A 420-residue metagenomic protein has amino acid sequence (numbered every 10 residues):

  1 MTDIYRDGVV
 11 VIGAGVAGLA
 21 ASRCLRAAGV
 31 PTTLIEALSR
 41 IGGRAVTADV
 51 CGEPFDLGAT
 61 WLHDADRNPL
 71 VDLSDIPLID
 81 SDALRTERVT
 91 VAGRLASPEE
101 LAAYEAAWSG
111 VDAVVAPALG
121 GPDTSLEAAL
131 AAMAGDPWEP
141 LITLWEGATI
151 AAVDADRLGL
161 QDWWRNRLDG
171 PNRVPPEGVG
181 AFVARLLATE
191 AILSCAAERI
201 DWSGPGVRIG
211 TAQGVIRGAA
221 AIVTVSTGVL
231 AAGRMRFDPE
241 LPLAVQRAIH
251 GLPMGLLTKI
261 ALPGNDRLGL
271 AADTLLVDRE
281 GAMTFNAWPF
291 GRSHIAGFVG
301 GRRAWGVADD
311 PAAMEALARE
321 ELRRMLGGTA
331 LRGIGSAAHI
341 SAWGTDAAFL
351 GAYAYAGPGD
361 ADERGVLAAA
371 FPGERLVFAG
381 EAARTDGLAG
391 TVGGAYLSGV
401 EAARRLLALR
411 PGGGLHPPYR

Functional and structural regions predicted by a protein language model:
M1-R420: FAD-dinucleotide binding site
